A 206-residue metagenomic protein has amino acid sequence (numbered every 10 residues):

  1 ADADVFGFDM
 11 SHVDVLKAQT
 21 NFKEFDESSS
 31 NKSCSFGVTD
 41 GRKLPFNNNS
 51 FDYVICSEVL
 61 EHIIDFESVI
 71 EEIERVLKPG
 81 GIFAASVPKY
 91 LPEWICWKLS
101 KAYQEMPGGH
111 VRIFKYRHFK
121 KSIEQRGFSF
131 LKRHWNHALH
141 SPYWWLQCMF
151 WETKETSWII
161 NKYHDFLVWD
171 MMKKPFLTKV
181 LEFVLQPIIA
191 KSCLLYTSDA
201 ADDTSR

Functional and structural regions predicted by a protein language model:
A1-I95, H118, S205-R206: Conserved SAM-binding loop
K23-F25, K101-Q104, C148-E152: Short, hinge-like loop/turn segments at secondary-structure boundaries
P88-R112, K121: Short, glycine-/aromatic-enriched active-site segment of Class I SAM-dependent methyltransferases
R117-H134: A SAM-dependent methyltransferase catalytic signature shared across enzymes that methylate proteins
K132-W169, L194: Conserved catalytic loop of SAM-dependent methyltransferase domains
N136, D170-S198: Conserved Class I S-adenosyl-L-methionine
Y196-R206: Single conserved hydrophobic/aromatic residue that forms the stacking wall/gate of nucleotide- or nucleobase-binding
